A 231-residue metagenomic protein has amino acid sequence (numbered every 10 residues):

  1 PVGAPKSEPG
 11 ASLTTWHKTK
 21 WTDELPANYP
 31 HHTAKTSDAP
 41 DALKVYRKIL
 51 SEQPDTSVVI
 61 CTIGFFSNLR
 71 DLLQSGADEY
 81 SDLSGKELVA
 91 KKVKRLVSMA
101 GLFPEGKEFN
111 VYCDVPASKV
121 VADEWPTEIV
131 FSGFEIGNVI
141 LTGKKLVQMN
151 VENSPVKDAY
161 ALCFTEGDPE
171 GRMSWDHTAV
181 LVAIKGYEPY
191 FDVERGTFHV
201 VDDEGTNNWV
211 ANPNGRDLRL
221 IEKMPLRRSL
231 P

Functional and structural regions predicted by a protein language model:
P1, P26, P30-V139, G143: Active-site histidine-anchored catalytic micro-motif
P1-T33: Surface-exposed loop and adjacent secondary-structure segments within mature catalytic domains
A11-W16, T36-S37, G85-A90, L146-Q148 (+1 more regions): Short, functional N-terminal and low-complexity linear motifs
T14-T15, T19-T22, T33-T36, T56 (+7 more regions): Residue-identity detector for threonine
T19-E24, K44-Y46, R95, E152-K157: Short amphipathic alpha-helical segments, especially helix-boundary/capping motifs
F109-P231: Conformational coupling and interaction surfaces
